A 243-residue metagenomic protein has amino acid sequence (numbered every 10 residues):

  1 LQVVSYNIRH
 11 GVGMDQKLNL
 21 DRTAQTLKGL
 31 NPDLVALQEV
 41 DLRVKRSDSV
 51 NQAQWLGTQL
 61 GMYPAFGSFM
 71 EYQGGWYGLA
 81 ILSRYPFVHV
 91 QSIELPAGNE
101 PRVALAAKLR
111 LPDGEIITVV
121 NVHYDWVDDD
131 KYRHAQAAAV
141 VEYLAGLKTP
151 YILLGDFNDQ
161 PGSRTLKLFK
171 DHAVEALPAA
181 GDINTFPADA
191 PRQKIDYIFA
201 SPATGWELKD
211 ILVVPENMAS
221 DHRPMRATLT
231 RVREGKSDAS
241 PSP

Functional and structural regions predicted by a protein language model:
L1-Q59, E71-W76, H134, A138 (+1 more regions): N-terminal, active-site-proximal structural segment of metallo-dependent hydrolase catalytic domains
L1-V12, S83, Q91, I116-Y124: Active-site-proximal beta-strand elements of phosphoester/diester hydrolases
Y6-I8, V40, V122-Y124, D156-F157 (+1 more regions): Active-site metal-binding loops of divalent metal-dependent hydrolases
G11-G13, L42-D48, Y72-G74, V127-D129 (+3 more regions): Active-site environment of divalent metal-dependent phosphoester hydrolases
D15, L34, V40-I116, G205 (+1 more regions): Structured beta-strand-rich core segments of catalytic domains in phosphoester-bond hydrolases
K28-P32, G57-G61, A65, F87 (+3 more regions): Sec-exported extracytoplasmic/periplasmic mature domains
K108-L111, L144-Y151, F157-P243: Metal-dependent phosphoester-hydrolase catalytic domains
T118-V119, W126-A145, T149-I152, D159: Active-site beta-loop-alpha substructure in enzyme catalytic cores, prototypically the cysteine-centered nucleophile
